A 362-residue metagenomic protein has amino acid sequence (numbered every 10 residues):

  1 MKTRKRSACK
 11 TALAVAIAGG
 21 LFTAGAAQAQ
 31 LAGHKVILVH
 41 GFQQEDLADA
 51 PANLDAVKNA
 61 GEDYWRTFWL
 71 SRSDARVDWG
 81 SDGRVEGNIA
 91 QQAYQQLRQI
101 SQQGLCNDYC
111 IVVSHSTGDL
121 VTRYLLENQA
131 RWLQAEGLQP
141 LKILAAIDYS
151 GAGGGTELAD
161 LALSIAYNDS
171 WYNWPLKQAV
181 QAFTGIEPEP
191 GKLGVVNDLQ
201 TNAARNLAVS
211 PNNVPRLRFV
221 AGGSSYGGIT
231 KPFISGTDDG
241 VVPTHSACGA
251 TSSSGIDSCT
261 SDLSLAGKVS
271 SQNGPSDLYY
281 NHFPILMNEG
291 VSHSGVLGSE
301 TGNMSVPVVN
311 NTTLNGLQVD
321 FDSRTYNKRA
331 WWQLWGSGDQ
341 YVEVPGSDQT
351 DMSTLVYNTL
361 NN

Functional and structural regions predicted by a protein language model:
K2-L13: Bacterial N-terminal signal peptides that target proteins for export
A12-F22: Bacterial N-terminal signal peptides
T23-A29: Sec/Tat signal peptide C-region and signal peptidase I cleavage site
Q30-C110, S164, W332: Active-site catalytic motif of lipid deacylating hydrolases and related acyltransferases
V36, H40, A93-L199: Serine-dependent carboxylesterase/thioesterase catalytic core of lipase-like alpha/beta-hydrolase/SGNH enzymes
I37, A75, I147, L217-V220: Hydrophobic/aromatic beta-strand patches that form the interior of the parallel beta-sheet core in alpha/beta enzyme
E45-D49, T156, Y226-K231: Short, solvent-exposed loop/turn elements at domain surfaces
S210-N362: C-terminal catalytic-base region of ester-bond hydrolases, centering on the histidine of the charge-relay
